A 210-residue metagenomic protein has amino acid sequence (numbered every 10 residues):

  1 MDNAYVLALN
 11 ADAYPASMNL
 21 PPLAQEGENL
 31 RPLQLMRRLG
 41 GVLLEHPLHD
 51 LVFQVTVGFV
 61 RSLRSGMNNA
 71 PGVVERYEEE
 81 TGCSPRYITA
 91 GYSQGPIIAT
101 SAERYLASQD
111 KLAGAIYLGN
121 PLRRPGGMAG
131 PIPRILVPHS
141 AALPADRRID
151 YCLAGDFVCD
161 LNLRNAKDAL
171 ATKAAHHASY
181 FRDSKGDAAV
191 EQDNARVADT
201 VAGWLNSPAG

Functional and structural regions predicted by a protein language model:
M1-E28, Q34-Q54, G58-P85, S101-G210: Surface cap/lid and interfacial helix-loop subdomains adjacent to catalytic sites that gate substrate access
T89-A99: Gly/Ala-rich beta-loop-alpha elbow adjacent to hydrolase catalytic centers
